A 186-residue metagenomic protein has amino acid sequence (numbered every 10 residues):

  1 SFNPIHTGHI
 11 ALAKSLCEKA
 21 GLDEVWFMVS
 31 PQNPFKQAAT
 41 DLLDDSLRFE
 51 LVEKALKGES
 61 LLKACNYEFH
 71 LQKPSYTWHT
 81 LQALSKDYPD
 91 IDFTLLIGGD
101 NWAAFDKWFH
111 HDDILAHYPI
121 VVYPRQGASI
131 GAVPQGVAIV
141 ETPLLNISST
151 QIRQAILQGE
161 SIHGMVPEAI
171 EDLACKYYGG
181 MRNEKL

Functional and structural regions predicted by a protein language model:
S1-L186: Nucleotidyltransferase catalytic core that binds NTPs
